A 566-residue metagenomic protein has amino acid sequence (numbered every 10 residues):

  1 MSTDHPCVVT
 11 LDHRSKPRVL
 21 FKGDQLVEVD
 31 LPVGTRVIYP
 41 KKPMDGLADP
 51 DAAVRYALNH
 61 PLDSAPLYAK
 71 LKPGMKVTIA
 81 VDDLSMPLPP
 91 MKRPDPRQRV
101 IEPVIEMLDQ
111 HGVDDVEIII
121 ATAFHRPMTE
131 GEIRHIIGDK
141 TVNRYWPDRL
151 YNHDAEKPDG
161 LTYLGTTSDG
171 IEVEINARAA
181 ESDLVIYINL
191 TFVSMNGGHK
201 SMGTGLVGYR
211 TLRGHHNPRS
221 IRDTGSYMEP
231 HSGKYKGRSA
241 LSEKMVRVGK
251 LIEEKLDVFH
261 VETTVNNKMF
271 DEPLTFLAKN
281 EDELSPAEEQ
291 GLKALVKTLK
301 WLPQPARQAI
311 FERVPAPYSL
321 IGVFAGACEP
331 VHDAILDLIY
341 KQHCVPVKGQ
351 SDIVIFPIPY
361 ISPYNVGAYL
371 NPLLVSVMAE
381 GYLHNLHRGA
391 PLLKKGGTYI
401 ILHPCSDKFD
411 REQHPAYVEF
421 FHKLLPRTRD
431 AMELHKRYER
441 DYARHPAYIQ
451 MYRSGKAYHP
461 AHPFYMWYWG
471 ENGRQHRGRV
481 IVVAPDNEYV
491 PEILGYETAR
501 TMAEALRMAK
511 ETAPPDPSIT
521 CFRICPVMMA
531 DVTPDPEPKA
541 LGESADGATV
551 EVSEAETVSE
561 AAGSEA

Functional and structural regions predicted by a protein language model:
M1-A57, E288-S319, C344-Y364, G473: Domain-start "cap" segments at the beginnings of catalytic or binding domains
S2-G46, V54, N59, Y468-A566: Extended hydrophobic packing segments that form well-structured cores
L62-D83, Q110-V113, P346-Q350, L392-K394 (+1 more regions): Glycine-rich phosphate/diphosphate-binding loops that line cofactor/substrate pockets in enzymes
L88-G112, Y382-L392: Histidine-anchored nucleotide/phosphate-binding helix
G112-H125, I400-H403, I481-A484: Short internal beta-strands
D115-T166, M529-V532: Acidic low-complexity segments
N143-Q350, P357-Y360, G381-N385, G389-L393: Conserved, well-structured core segments that form the ligand-binding/active-site neighborhood of functional domains
A368, P372-R479: C-terminal catalytic subdomain
